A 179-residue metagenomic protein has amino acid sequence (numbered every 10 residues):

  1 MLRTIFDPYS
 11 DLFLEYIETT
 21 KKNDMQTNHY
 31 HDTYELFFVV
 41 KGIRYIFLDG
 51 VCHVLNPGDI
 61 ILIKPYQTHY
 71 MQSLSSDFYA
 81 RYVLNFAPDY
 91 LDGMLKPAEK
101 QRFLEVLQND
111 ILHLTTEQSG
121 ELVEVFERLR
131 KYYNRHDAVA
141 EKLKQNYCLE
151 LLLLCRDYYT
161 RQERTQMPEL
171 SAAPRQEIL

Functional and structural regions predicted by a protein language model:
M1-I60, E99-K100: Generic protein-terminus/edge-of-domain signal
L2-I17, T68, Q72-N134, L152-Q162: A hydrophobic/aromatic-rich effector-binding and dimerization subdomain of bacterial HTH-type transcriptional regulators
M25-T27, D110-I111, T115, L170: A surface-exposed regulatory interaction patch that couples sensing to output across bacterial transport/metabolic
F38, L48-G50, P65, S73 (+1 more regions): Residue-level recognition of conserved beta-strand positions in structured domain cores
D59-T68: Extended cationic-aromatic binding surfaces that line active-site or macromolecule-binding grooves and engage
S119-V123, Q166-L179: A short, Lys/Arg-enriched amphipathic alpha-helix from helix-turn-helix/homeodomain DNA-binding modules
Y133-L149, E169-A173: All-alpha amphipathic helical-bundle segments outside canonical DNA-binding/catalytic cores that form hydrophobic
